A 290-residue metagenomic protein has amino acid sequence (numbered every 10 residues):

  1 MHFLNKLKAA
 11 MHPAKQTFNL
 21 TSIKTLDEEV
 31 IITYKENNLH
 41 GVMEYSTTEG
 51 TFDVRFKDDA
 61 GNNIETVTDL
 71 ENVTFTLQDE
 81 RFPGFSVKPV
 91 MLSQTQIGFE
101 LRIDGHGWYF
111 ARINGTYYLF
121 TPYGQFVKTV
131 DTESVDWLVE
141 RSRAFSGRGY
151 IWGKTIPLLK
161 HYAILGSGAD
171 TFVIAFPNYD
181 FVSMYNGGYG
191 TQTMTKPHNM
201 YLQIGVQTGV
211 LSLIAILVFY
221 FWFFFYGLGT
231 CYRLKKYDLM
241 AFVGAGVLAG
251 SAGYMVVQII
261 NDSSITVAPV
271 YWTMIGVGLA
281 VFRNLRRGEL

Functional and structural regions predicted by a protein language model:
M11-T129: Extracytosolic and intramembrane catalytic regions of membrane-associated proteins in envelope/secretory systems
G107, I113-M194, Y201, T208-I214: TM-adjacent membrane-interface loops and short helices in multi-pass inner/ER membrane proteins
M184-T191, Y232-F242: Short helix-coil transition/hinge motifs at the ends and kinks of transmembrane helices, capturing the brief
Q192, H198-M200, I259-S263: Membrane-helix boundary/interfacial segments in multi-pass membrane proteins
G205-T208, I259-I260: Transmembrane helix irregularities
I216-Y220, Y226, K235-L290: Transmembrane alpha-helices of multi-pass inner-membrane enzymes
